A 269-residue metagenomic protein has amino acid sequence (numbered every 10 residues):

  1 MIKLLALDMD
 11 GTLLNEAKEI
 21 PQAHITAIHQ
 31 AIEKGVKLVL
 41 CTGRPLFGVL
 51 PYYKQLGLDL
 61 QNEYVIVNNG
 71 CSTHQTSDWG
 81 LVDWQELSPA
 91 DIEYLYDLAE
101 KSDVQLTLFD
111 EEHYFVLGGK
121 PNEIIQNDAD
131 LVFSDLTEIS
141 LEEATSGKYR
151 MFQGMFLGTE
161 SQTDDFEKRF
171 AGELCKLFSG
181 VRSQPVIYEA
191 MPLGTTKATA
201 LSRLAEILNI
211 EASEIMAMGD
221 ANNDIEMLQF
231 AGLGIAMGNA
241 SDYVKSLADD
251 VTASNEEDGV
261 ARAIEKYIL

Functional and structural regions predicted by a protein language model:
M1-L4, P21, E189-L269: Mg2+-dependent phosphoryl-transfer enzymes with acidic/Ser/Thr/Gly-rich catalytic loops
K3-A17: Asp-based phosphoryl-transfer active-site loop
L14-K18, G43, W84-Q85, Q229: Short, flexible loop segments at the rims of nucleotide/cofactor-binding pockets, characterized by
Q22-E123: Active-site phosphate-binding/coordination module
H24, V49-Y53, F166, F170 (+3 more regions): Hydrophobic packing residues within well-ordered alpha-helices of enzyme cores
G35-V39, Q61-E63, Q153, S213-E214 (+1 more regions): Short active-site oxyanion
L56, Q61, L174-K176, F230-A231 (+1 more regions): Short, structured coil segments at secondary-structure junctions
L98, S102-M218: Conserved acidic, metal-coordinating active-site core of Asp-based, Mg2+-dependent phosphoryl-transfer enzymes
